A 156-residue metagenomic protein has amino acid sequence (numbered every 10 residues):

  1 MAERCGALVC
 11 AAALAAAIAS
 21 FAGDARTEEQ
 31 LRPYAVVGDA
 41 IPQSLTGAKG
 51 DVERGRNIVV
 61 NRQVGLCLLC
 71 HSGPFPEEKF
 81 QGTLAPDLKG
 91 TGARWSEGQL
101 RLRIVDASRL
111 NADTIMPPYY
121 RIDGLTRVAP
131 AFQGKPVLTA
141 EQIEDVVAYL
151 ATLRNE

Functional and structural regions predicted by a protein language model:
M1-A11: Bacterial N-terminal signal peptides that target proteins for export
V9-S20: Bacterial N-terminal signal peptides
A22-T27: Boundary at the C-terminal end of the N-terminal hydrophobic targeting segment
E28-R62: Electrostatic cytochrome c docking/interface patches
A48-K49, I58-V60, L68, S72-R109 (+1 more regions): Gly/Gly-Pro-rich "capping" loops immediately C-terminal to redox-active cysteine motifs in periplasmic/lumenal
K49, E53, N61, R94 (+1 more regions): Soluble non-cytosolic domains of exported or imported proteins
G65: Cys/His-enriched microdomains
G98, L102-R103, Y119-E156: C-terminal capping alpha-helices of c-type cytochrome domains
